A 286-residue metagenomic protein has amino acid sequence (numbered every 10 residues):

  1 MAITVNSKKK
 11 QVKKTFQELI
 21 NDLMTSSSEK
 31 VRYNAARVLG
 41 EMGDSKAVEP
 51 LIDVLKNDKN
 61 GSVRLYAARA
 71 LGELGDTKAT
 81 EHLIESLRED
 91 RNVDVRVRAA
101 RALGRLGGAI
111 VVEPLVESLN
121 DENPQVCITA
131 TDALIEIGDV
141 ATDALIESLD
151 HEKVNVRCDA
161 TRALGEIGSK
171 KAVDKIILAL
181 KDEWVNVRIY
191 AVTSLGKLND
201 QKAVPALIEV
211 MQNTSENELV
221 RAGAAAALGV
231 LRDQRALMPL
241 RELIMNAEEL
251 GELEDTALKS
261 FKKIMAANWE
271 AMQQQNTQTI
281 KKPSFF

Functional and structural regions predicted by a protein language model:
M1-E41, K46, F285: N-terminal alpha-helical scaffold/docking segments in eukaryotic complex subunits
K9-L23, D44-K56, D76-R88, G108-N120 (+5 more regions): Amphipathic alpha-helical scaffolding segments comprising HEAT/armadillo-like alpha-solenoid repeats
S27-S28, K59-N60, R91-N92, E122-N123 (+4 more regions): Short inter-helical turns and helix N-cap capping residues of alpha-solenoid HEAT/ARM repeat scaffolds
A35, A67, A99, A130 (+4 more regions): Conserved hydrophobic register position within alpha-solenoid helical repeats
V38, A70, A102, A133-E136 (+6 more regions): Core register positions within helices of long alpha-helical scaffolds
K56-E136: A generic tandem-repeat structural signature
T129-I135, V140-A227: Eukaryotic tandem repeat interaction scaffolds
